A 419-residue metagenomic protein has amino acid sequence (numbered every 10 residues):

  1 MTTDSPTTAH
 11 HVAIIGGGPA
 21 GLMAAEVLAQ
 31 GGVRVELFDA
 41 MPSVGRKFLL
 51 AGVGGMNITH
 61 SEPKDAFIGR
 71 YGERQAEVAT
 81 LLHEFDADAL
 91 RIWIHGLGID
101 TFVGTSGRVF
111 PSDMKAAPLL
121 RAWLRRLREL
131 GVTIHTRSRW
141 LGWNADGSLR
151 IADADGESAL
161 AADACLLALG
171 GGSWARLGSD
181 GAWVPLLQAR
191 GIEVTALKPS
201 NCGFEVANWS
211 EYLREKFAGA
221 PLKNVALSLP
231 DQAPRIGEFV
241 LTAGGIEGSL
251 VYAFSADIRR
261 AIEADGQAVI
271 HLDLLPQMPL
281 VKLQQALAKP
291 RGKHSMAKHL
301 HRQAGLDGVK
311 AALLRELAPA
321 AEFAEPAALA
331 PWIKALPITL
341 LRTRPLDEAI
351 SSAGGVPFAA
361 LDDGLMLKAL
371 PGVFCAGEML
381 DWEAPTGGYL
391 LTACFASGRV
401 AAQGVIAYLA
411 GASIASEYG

Functional and structural regions predicted by a protein language model:
T8-H10, D155-A164, R235-I236: Core beta-strand elements of the Rossmann-like FAD/NAD(P) dinucleotide-binding domain in flavoenzyme oxidoreductases
H11-L37, V405-I406: N-terminal Rossmann-like FAD-binding beta1-loop-alpha1 element of flavoenzymes
I15, F38, W140, L160-S173 (+2 more regions): Short hydrophobic core segments
A29-V53: Glycine-rich FAD pyrophosphate-binding loop
Q30-G31, S43, K64-A66, H83 (+9 more regions): Residue-level recognition of phosphate/Mg2+-coordinating polar/acidic sites in nucleotide-handling active sites
T136-S148: A conserved short coil-to-beta-strand element within the FAD-binding core of flavoproteins
A164-S210: Glycine-rich loop(s) and the adjacent beta-strand/alpha-helix scaffold that form part
S173-L186, R190, W382-G411: A conserved FAD-binding loop/helix module that cradles the flavin
